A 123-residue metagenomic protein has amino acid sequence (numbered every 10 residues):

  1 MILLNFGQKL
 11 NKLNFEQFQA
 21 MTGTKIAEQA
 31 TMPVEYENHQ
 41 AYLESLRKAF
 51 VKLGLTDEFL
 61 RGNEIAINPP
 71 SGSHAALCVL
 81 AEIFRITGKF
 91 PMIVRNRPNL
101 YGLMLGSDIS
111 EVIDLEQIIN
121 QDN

Functional and structural regions predicted by a protein language model:
M1-E64, A81-N123: Long, low-complexity, Lys/Arg-enriched
F6, N68-G72: Short His-Asn-centered micro-motif
H74-V79: Short, well-ordered alpha-helical microsegments
